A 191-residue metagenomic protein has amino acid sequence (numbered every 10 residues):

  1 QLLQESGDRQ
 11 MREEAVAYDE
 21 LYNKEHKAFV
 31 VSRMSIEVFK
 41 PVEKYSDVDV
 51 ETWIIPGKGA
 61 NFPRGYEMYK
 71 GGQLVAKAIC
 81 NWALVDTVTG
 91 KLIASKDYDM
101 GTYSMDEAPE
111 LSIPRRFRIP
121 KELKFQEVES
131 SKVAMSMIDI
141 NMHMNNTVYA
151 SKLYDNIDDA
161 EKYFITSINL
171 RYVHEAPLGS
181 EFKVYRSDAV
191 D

Functional and structural regions predicted by a protein language model:
Q1-E51, I55-D191: Terminal targeting signals and extreme-terminal segments of soluble enzymes
